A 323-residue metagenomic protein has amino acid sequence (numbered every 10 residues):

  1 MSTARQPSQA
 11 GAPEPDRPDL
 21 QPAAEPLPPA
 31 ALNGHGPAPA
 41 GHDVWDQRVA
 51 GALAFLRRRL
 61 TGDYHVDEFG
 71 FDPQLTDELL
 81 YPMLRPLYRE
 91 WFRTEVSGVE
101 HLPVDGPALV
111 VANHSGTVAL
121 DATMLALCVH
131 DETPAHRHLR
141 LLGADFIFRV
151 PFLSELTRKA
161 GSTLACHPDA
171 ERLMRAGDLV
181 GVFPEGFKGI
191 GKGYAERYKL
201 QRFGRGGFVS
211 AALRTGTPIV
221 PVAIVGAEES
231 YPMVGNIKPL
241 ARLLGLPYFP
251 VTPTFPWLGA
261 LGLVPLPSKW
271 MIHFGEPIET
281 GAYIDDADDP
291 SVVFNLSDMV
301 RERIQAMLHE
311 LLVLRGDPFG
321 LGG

Functional and structural regions predicted by a protein language model:
Q9-D169, I237, H309-G323: Membrane-anchoring hydrophobic helices of lipid-metabolizing enzymes
G62, Y194-D285: A cross-family acyltransferase "interaction/gating" segment
L109-V111, G181-F183, H273: Structural motif
V150, F183, G189-G193, G281-Y283: Short acidic/His/Gly/Ser-rich catalytic and metal-binding motifs that mark active-site loops of diverse hydrolases
L156, R172, S210-R214: Hydrophobic/aromatic ligand-binding patch that stacks against planar heteroaromatic rings of cofactors or nucleotides
P265-G323: C-terminal terminal-subdomain/extension
